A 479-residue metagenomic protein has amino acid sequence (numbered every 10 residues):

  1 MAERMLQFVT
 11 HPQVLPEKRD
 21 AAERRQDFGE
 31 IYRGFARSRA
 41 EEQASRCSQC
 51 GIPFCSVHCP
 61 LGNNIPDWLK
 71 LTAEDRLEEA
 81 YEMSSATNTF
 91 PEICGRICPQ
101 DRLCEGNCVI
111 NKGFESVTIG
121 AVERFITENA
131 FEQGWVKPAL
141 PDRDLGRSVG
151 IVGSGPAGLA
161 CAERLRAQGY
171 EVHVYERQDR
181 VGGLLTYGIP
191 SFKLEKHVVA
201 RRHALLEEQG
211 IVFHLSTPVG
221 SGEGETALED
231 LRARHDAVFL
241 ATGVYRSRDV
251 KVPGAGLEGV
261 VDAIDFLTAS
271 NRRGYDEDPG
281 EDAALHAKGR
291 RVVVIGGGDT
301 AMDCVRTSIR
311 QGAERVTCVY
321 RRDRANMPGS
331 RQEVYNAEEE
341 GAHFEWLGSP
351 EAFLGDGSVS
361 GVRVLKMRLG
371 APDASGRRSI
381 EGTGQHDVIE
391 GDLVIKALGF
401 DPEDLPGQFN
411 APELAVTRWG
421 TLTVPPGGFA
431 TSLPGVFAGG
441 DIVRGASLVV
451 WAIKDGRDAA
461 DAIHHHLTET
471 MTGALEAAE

Functional and structural regions predicted by a protein language model:
R24-Q43, N64-R96, G113-R143, S270-N271: Ferredoxin-type iron-sulfur electron-transfer modules in oxidoreductases and energy-metabolism complexes
Q49-E74, I93-I126, H173, R177-R180 (+1 more regions): Iron-sulfur cluster-binding cysteine motifs and their immediate structural context in ferredoxin-like electron-transfer
I126-R143, R201-L215, S247-Q311, T417-G427 (+1 more regions): Glycine-rich dinucleotide-binding loop and its adjacent helix/turn
R143, S148-V152, A200-V252, A352-V359 (+3 more regions): Feature captures the FAD/FMN-dependent oxidoreductase FAD-binding
S148-H173, A301-I309: N-terminal Rossmann-like FAD-binding beta1-loop-alpha1 element of flavoenzymes
E171-V174, Q178-F213, V305-A352, M471-E479: Rossmann-like dinucleotide-binding cores of NAD(P)H-dependent redox enzymes
G256-G289, P372-A446: FAD-site-proximal beta/loop scaffold in flavoenzymes
C304, I442-L467: A conserved FAD-binding loop/helix module that cradles the flavin
